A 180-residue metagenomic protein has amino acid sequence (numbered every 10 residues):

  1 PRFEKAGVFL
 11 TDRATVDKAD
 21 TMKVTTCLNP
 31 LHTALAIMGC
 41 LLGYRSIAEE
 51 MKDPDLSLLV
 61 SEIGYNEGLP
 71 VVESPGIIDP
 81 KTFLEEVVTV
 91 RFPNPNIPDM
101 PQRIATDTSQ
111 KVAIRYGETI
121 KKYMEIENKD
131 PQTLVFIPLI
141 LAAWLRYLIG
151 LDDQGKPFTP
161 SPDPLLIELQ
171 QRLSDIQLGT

Functional and structural regions predicted by a protein language model:
P1-T180: Substrate/ligand-engaging "lid" and interaction regions
